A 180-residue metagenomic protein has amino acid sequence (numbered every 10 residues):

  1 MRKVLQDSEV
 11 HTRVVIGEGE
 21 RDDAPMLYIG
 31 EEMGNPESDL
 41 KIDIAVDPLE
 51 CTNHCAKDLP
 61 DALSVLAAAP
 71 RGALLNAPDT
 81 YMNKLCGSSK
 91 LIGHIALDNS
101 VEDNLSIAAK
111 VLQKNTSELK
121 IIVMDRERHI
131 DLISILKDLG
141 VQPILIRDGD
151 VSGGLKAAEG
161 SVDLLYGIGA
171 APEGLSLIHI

Functional and structural regions predicted by a protein language model:
M1-A45, S106, K110, K137 (+1 more regions): N-terminal subdomain of lithium-sensitive/metallo-dependent phosphomonoesterases centered on the IMPase/IPPase/PAP
V14-E18, I44-V46, C55-K57, N76-A77 (+3 more regions): General beta-strand structural signal in soluble alpha/beta enzymes
S38-E50, H54-A73: DPxDG-like acidic metal-binding loop motif
P48-K57, A62, I130, V151-L155 (+1 more regions): Short glycine/serine/threonine-rich phosphate/pyrophosphate-binding segments that cradle anionic phosphate groups
V65-I146: Acidic beta-strand-loop-alpha-helix segment within the catalytic core of divalent metal-dependent phosphate-processing
L136-P143, D150-V162: Glycine-rich ThDP/TPP pyrophosphate-binding loop and its adjacent helix/strand module within ThDP-dependent enzymes
I178-I180: Conserved small/polar residues in nucleotide/adenosyl-binding loops
